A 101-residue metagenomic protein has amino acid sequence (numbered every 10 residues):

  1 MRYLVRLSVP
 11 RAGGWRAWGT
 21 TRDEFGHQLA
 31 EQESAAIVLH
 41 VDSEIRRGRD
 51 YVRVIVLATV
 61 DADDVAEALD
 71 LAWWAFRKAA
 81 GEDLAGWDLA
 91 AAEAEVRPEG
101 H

Functional and structural regions predicted by a protein language model:
M1-D23: Short, extreme N-terminal segment that most often corresponds to the first beta-strand
M1-V9, S34-L39, A94-H101: Unusually extended, aromatic-enriched hydrophobic runs near protein termini
T20-L29, A68-F76: Short amphipathic alpha-helices in soluble, non-transmembrane regions that often serve as interface/regulatory elements
L29-V38, A80-W87: Short secondary-structure junctions
S34-L71: Short, intrinsically disordered low-complexity segments
L57-H101: Charged interaction segments
